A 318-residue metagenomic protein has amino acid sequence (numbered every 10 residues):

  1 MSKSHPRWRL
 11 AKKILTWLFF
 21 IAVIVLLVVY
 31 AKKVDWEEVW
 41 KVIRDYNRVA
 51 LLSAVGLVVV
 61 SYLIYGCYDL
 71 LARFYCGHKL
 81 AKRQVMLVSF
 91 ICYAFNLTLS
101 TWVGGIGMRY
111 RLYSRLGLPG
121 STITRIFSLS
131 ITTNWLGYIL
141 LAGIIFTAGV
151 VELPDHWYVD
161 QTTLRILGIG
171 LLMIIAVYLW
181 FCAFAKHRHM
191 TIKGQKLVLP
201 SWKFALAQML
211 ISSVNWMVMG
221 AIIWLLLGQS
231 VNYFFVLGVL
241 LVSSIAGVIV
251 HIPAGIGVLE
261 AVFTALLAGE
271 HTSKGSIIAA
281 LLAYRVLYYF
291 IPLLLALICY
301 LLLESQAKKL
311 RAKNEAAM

Functional and structural regions predicted by a protein language model:
M1-F90, T147-V248, K274, A279-L281 (+1 more regions): Predominantly cytoplasmic-facing regulatory/coupling regions of multi-pass membrane proteins
L71, Y75, F90-Y93, M108 (+1 more regions): Generic beta-strand or strand-like secondary-structure segments
R83-L87, T101, I106, L116-T132 (+1 more regions): Membrane-interface alpha-helices at helix entry/exit sites of multi-pass transporters
I91, F95-L99, T122-G143, A246 (+1 more regions): Membrane-embedded alpha-helical segments of transport systems, primarily multispan ion/solute transporters
C92-S100, L241-E260: Transmembrane alpha-helix interface/packing and boundary motifs in multi-pass membrane proteins, characterized by
V103-R115, I144, P253-A268, L282: Re-entrant/interfacial helical elements at transmembrane boundaries that shape and gate the permeation pathway
R109, P119, S128-W135, I139 (+3 more regions): Internal, well-ordered alpha-helical segments in soluble enzyme and binding-protein domains
L112-T122, V239, S243, A261-S276: Interfacial segments of multi-pass membrane proteins
